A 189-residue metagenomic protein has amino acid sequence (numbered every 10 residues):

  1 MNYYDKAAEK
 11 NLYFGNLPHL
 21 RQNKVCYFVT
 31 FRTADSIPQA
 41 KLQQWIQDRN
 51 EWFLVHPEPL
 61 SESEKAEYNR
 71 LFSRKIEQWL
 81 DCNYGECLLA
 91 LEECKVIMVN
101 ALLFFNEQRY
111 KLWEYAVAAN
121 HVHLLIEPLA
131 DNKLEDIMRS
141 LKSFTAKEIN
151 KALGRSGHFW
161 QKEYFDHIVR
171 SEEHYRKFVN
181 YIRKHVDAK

Functional and structural regions predicted by a protein language model:
M1-K189: Short catalytic/metal-binding and nucleic-acid-binding patches
